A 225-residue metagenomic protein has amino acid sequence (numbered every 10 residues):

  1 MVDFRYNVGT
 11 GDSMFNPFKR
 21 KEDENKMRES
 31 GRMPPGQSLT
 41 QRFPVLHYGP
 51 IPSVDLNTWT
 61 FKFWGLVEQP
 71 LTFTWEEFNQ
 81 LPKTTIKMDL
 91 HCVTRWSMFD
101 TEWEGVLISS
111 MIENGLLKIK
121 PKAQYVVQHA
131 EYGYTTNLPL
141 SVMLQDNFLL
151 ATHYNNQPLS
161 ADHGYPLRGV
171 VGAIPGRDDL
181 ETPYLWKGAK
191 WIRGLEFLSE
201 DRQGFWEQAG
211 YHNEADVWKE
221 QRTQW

Functional and structural regions predicted by a protein language model:
V2-F61, L66-V67, N114-W225: Extended, aromatic/histidine-rich regions of cofactor-dependent oxidoreductases associated with respiratory
G49-W103: A glycine-rich, hydrophobic loop/mini-helix early in the fold
T74-E76, S109-E113, A151-H153: Short acidic (Asp/Glu) patches
D89-A130: Extracellular-facing segments of soluble proteins and assemblies that are Gly/Ser/Thr-biased and enriched in aromatics
